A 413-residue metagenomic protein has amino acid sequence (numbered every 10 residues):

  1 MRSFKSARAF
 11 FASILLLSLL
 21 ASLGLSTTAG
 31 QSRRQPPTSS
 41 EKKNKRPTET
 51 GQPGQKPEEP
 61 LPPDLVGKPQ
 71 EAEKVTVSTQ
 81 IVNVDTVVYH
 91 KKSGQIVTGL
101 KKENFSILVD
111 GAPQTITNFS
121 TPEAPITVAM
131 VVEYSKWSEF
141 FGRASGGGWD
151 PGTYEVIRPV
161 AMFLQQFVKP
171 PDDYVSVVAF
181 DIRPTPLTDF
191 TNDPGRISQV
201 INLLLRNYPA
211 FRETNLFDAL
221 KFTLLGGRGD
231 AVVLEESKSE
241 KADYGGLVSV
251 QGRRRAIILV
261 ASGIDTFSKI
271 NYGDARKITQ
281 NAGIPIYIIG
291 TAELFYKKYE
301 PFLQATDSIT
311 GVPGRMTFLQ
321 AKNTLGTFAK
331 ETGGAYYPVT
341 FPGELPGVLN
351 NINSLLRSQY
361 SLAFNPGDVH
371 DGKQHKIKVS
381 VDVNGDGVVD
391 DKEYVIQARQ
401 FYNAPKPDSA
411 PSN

Functional and structural regions predicted by a protein language model:
M1-R8: N-terminal secretory signal peptides that target proteins for export/translocation
A12-S22: Bacterial N-terminal signal peptides
T27-N413: Scaffold/interface architecture of coatomer-like assemblies
